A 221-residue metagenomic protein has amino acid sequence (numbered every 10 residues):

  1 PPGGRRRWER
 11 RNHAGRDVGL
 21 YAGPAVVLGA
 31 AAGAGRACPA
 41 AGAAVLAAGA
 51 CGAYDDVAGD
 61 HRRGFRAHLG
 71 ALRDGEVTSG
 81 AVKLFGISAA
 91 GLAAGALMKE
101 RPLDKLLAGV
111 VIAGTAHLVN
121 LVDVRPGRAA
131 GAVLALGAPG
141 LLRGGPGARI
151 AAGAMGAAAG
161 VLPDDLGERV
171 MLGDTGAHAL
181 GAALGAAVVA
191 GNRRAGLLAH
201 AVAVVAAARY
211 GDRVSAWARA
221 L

Functional and structural regions predicted by a protein language model:
P1-G3, R7-A216: "…together with the soluble PPM/PP2C metallo-phosphatase catalytic core" -> "…together with the soluble PPM/PP2C
A218-L221: Short, highly charged, low-complexity non-transmembrane loops/tails of multi-pass membrane proteins
